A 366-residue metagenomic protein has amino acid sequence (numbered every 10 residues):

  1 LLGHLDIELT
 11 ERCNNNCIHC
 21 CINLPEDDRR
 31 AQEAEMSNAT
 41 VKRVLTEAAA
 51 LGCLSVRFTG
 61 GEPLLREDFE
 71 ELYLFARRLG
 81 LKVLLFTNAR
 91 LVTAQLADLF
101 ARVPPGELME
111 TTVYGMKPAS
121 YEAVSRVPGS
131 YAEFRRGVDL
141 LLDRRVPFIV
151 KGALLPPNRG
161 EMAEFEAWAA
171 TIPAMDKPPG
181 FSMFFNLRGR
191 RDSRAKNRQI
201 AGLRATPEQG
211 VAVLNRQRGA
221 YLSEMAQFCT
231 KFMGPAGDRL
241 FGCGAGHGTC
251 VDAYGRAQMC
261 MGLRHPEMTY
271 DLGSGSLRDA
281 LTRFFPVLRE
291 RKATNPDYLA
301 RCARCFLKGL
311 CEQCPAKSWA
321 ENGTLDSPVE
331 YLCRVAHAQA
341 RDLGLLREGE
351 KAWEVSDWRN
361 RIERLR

Functional and structural regions predicted by a protein language model:
L1-E107: Conserved alpha-helical substructure of the radical SAM core
N16, G52, P104-P105, V146 (+3 more regions): Short loop/turn motifs at secondary-structure junctions
E26-E35, A123-G129, A320-E321: Short glycine-enriched, charge-decorated loop/helix-capping segments at active-site entrances that position
E33-T40, S318-R334, G349-E354: Short cysteine/histidine-rich metal-coordination sites, predominantly Zn2+-binding motifs
M36, E67, G129, P157-G160 (+1 more regions): Residue-level signal for the nucleotide or nucleotide-sugar donor/cofactor binding architecture
R43-T59, E330-R366: Short Fe-S-cluster ligation motifs
R102-V103, E107-Q258, G262-L272: Radical SAM enzyme [4Fe-4S]-AdoMet core and its adjacent flexible, acidic and glycine-rich loops/tails across
R218-A338: Accessory C-terminal segments flanking Radical SAM cores
